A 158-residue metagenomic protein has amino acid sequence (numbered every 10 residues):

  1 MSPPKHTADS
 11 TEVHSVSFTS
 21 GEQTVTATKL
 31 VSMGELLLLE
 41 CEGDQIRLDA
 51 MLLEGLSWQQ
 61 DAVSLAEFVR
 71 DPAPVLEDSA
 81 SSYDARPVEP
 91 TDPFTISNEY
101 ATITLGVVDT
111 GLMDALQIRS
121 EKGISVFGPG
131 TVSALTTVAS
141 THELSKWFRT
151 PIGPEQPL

Functional and structural regions predicted by a protein language model:
M1-L158: Positively charged, low-complexity terminal tracts and the immediately adjacent first secondary-structure elements
